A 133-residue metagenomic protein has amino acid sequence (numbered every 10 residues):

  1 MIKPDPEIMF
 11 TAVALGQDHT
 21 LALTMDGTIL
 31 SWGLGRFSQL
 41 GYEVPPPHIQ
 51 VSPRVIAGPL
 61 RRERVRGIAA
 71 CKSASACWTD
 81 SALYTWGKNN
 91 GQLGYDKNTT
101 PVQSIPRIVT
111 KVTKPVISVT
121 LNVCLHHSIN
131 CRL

Functional and structural regions predicted by a protein language model:
M1-P4, L23, L30-Q50, G87-S104 (+1 more regions): Short glycine/serine- and acidic-residue-enriched loop/turn motifs that recur at repeat junctions
I2-D5, A57-L60, V109-V112: Surface loop/turn motifs at the tips and blade-to-blade linkers of beta-strand repeat domains
I8-A12, E63-G67, P115-S118: Canonical WD40 repeat/beta-propeller blade segments in eukaryotic WD-repeat proteins
H19-A22, S31, A74-C77, T85 (+1 more regions): Conserved core positions of repeat-based scaffolds
V51-I56, I105-V109: Blade-edge beta-strand/turn elements of extracellular beta-propeller and related beta-sheet repeat scaffolds
V102, V109-V116: Conserved blade-ending motifs and adjacent loop-strand segments that build the rim/top face of beta-propeller domains
